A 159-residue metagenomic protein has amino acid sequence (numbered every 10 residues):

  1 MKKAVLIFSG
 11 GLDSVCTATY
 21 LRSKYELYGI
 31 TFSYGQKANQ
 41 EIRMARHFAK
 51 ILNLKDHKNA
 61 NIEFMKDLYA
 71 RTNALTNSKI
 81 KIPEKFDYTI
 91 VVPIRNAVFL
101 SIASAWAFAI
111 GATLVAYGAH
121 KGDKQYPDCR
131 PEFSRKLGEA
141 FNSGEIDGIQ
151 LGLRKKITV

Functional and structural regions predicted by a protein language model:
M1-V159: ATP-dependent adenylation/nucleotidyltransferase module used to activate substrates
